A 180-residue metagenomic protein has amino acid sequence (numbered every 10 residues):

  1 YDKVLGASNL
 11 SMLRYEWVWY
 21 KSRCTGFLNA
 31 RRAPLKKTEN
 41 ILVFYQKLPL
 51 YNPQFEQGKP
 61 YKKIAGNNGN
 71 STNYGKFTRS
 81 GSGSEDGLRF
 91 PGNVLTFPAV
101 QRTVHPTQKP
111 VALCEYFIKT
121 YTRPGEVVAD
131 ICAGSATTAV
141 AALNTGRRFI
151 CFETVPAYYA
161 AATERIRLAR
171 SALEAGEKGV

Functional and structural regions predicted by a protein language model:
Y1-A161: Core catalytic lobe of class I
E164, L168-V180: S-adenosyl-L-methionine
